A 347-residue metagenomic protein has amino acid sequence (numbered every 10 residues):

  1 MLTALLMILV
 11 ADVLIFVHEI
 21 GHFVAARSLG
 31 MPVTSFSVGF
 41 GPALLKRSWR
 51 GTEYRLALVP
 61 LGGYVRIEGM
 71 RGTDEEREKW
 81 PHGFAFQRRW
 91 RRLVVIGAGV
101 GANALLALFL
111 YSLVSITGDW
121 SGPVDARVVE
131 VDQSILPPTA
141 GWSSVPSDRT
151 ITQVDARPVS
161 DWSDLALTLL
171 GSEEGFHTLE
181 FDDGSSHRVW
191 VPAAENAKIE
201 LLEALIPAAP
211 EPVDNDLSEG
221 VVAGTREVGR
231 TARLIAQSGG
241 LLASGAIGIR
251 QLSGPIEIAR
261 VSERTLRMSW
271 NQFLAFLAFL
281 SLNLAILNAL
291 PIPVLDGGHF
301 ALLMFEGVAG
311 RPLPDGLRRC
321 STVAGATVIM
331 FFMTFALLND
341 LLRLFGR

Functional and structural regions predicted by a protein language model:
L2-K79, L280, L287-A309: Small-residue-rich helix-interface/hinge motifs
A11-I15, R66, N103, A107 (+3 more regions): Alpha-helical transmembrane segments of multi-pass membrane proteins
H18, L56, D148-I151, D155 (+6 more regions): Terminal peptide-recognition signature
V24, S28, L108, S112-T117 (+6 more regions): Structural signature of transmembrane alpha-helix termini at the membrane-water interface
S28, S35, V59-E130, F273 (+1 more regions): Internal alpha-helical transmembrane segments
K79-W90, E130-I135, T178, D183 (+4 more regions): Functional transmembrane alpha-helices
D132, P137-S163, V228, S321: Conserved PDZ fold ligand-binding element
Q153-E180: PDZ domains, with a preference for the canonical peptide-binding region formed by the helix
